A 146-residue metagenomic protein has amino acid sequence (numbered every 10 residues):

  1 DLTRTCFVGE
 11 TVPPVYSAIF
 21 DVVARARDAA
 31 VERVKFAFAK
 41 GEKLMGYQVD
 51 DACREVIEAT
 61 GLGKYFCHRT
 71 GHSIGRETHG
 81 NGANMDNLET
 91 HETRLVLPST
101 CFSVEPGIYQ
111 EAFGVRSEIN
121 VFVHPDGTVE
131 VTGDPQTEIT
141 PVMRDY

Functional and structural regions predicted by a protein language model:
D1-Y146: Active-site neighborhoods and metal-handling regions in enzymes and metal-associated proteins
